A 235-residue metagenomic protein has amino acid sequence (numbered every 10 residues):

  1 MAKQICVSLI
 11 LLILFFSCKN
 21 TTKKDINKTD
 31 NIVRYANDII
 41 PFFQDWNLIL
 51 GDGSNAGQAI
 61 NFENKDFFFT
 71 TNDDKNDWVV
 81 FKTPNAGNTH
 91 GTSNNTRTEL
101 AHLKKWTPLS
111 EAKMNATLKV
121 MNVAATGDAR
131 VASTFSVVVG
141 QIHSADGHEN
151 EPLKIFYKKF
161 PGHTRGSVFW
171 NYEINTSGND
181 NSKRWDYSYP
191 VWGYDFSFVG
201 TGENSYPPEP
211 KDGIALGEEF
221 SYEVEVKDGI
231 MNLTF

Functional and structural regions predicted by a protein language model:
K3-L9: Sec-dependent signal peptide recognition, specifically the positively charged N-region followed immediately by
L14-S17: C-terminal motif of bacterial Sec signal peptides marking the signal peptidase cleavage site
K19-I26: Bacterial lipoprotein signal-peptidase II cleavage site
I26-F62: Extracellular carbohydrate-recognition regions
N64-Y189: Secretory/extracellular carbohydrate-interaction modules and structurally similar beta-sandwich "look-alikes"
D74, T107-L109, G213-G217, V226: Surface-exposed coil/turn segments at beta-strand junctions on protein surfaces, enriched
A116, E218-V226, M231-L233: Short tryptophan-centered beta-strand motifs in secreted/extracellular beta-sheet-rich domains of glycan-recognition
N171-S221: Short, aromatic/His-centered strand-loop micro-motif at the edge of beta-sheets
